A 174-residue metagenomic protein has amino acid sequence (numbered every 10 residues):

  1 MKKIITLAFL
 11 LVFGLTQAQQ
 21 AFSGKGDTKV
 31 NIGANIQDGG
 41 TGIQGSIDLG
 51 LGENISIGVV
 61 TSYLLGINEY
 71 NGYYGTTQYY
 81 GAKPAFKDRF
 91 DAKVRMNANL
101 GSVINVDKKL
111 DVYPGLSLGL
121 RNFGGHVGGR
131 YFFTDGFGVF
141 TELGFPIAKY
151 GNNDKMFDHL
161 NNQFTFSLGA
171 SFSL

Functional and structural regions predicted by a protein language model:
M1-G24, L174: Bacterial Sec-dependent N-terminal signal peptides
Q17-S56, Q163-S167, S171-S173: Short glycine/proline- and aromatic-enriched beta-strand/turn motifs that initiate or cap beta-hairpins
Q19-D27, N54, G101-V112, F133-F137: Short loop/turn motifs that connect adjacent beta-strands in outer-membrane beta-barrel proteins
G24-I32, I57-V59, A92, L110-L116 (+2 more regions): Transmembrane beta-strands of outer-membrane beta-barrel proteins
G26, L64-Y73, Y80, R130-L174: Predominantly the C-terminal beta-signal and adjacent terminal strand-loop region of outer-membrane beta-barrel
I32-Q44, F86-D88, G115-H126, Y150-Q163: Solvent-exposed loop/turn segments connecting transmembrane beta-strands in outer-membrane beta-barrel proteins
A34, I43-L51, A92-S102, L116 (+3 more regions): Residues on the lipid-exposed face of transmembrane beta-strands in outer-membrane beta-barrel proteins
D38-G40, L65-N71, S102-V106, N122-G124 (+1 more regions): Gram-negative outer-membrane beta-barrel proteins
